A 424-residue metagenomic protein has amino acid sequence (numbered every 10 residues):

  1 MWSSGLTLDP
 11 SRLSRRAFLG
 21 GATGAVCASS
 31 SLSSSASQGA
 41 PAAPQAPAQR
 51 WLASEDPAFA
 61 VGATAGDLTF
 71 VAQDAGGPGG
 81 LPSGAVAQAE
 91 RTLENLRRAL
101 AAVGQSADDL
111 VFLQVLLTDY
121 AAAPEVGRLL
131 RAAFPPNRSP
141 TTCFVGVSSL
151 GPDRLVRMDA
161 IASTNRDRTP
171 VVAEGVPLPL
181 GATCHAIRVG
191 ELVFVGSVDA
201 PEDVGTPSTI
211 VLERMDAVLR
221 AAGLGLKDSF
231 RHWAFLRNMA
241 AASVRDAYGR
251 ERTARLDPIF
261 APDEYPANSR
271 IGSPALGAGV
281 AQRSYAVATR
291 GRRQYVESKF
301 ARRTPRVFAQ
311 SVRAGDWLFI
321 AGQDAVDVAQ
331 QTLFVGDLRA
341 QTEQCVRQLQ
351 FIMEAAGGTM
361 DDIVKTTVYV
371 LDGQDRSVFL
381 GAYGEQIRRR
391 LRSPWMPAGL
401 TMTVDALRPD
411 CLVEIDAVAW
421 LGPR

Functional and structural regions predicted by a protein language model:
W2-E90, E94, R98-V103, D108-F112 (+4 more regions): N-terminal presequence-like segments and the immediate start of the first folded domain
